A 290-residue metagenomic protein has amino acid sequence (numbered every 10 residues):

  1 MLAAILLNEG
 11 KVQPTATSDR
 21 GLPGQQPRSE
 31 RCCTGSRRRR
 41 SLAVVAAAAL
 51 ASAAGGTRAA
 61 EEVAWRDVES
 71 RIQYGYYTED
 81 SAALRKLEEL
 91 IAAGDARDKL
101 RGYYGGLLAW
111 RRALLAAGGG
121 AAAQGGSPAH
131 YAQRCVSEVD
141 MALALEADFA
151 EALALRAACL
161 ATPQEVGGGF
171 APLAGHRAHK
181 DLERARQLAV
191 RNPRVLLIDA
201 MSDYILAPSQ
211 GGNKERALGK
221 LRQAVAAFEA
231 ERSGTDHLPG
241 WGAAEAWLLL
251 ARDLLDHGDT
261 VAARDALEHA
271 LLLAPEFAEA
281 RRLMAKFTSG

Functional and structural regions predicted by a protein language model:
E9, P23, R28-A43: Bacterial N-terminal signal peptides that target proteins for export
D67, R71-R85, G105-A142, D148 (+3 more regions): Short coil/linker segments at helix-helix boundaries
P193-R194, A226-H237, P275-L283: Boundary/linker segments of alpha-helical solenoid repeat arrays
G234-L249, E279-G290: TPR/TPR-like alpha-solenoid helical repeat scaffolds
